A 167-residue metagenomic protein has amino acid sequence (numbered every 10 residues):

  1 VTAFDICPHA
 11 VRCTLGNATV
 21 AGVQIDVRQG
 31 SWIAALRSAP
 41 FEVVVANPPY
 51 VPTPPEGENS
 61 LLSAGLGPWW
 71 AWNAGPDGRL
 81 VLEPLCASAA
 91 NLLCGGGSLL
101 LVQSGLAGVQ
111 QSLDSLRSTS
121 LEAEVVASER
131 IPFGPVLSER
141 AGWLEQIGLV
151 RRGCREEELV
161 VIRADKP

Functional and structural regions predicted by a protein language model:
V1-D5: Conserved SAM-binding motif I beta-strand of class I
C7-H9: Conserved SAM/SAH-binding beta-strand->alpha-helix loop
T14-L15: Conserved SAM-binding loop
G22-W32: Conserved SAM-binding strand-loop segment of SAM-dependent methyltransferases
I33-V44: A short acidic, Gly/Pro-enriched loop at the edge of an enzyme's catalytic core that lines a small-molecule cofactor
A39, P48-V81: Mobile active-site "lid"/loop adjacent to the S-adenosyl-L-methionine
G78-L137: Conserved Class I SAM-dependent methyltransferase catalytic core
T119-E122, S138-P167: Core SAM-dependent methyltransferase catalytic element
